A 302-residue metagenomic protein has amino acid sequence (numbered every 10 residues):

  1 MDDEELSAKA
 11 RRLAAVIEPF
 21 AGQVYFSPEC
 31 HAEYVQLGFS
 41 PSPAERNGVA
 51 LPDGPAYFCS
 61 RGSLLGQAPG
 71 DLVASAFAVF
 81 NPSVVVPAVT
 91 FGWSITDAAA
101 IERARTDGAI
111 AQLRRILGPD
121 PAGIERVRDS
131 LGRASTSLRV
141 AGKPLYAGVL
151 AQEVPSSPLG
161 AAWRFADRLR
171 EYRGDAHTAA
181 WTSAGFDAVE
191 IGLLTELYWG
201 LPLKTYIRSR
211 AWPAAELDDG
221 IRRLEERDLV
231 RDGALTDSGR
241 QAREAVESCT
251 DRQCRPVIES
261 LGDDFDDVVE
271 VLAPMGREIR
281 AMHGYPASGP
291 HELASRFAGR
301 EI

Functional and structural regions predicted by a protein language model:
M1-D218, A287-I302: Phosphate/adenylate-binding glycine loop and adjacent helical scaffold
R210-A287, L293: Accessory, usually C-terminal, subdomains that scaffold auxiliary metal cofactors
